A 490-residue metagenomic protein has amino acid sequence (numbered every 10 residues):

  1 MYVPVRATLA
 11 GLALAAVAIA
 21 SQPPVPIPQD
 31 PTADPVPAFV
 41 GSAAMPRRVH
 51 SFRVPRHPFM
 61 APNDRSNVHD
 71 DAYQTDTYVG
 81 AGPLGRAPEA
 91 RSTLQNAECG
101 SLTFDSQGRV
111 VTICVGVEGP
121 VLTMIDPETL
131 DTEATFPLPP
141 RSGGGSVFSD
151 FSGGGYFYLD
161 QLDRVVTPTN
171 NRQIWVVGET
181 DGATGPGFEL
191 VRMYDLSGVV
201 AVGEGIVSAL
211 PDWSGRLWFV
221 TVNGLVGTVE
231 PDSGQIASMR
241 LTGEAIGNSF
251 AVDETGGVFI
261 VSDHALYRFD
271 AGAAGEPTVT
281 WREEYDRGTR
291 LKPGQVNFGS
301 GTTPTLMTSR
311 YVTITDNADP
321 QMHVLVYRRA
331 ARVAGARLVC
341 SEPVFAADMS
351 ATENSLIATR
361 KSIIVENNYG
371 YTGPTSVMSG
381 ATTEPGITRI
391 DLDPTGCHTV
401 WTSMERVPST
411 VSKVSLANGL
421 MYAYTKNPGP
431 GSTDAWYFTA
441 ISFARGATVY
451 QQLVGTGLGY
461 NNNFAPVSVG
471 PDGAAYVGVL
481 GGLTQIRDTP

Functional and structural regions predicted by a protein language model:
Y2, L9-L12, A18-T135, L162 (+2 more regions): Sequence/structural signature of beta-propeller modules and their immediately flanking N-terminal secretory/stalk
G85, F136-F148, E189-V202, T278-V296 (+3 more regions): Surface-exposed loop and turn segments in beta-propeller and other repeat-based domains that flank or scaffold
L94-T103, S142-Y158, S197-L210, G243-E254 (+4 more regions): Repeated scaffold domains used in trafficking and secretory/extracellular systems, primarily beta-propellers
D105-Q107, L159-L162, P211-S214, V252-T255 (+4 more regions): Residue-level detector of Asp-centered blade-edge/turn motifs that repeat once per structural unit in beta-propeller
C114, Y311-V312, E353-G457: Loop/turn-rich, solvent-exposed surfaces of beta-rich toroidal or solenoidal domains
V117-D126, N171-T180, N223-E230, H264-D270 (+4 more regions): Structural motif
P137-G154, T169-W213, T221-L225, D232-V252 (+1 more regions): Asp-box/WD-like beta-propeller blade repeats and closely related beta-sheet repeat scaffolds
N461-P490: Blade-level signature of beta-propeller repeat domains, shared across WD40, Kelch, NHL, RCC1 and BNR/Asp-box propellers
